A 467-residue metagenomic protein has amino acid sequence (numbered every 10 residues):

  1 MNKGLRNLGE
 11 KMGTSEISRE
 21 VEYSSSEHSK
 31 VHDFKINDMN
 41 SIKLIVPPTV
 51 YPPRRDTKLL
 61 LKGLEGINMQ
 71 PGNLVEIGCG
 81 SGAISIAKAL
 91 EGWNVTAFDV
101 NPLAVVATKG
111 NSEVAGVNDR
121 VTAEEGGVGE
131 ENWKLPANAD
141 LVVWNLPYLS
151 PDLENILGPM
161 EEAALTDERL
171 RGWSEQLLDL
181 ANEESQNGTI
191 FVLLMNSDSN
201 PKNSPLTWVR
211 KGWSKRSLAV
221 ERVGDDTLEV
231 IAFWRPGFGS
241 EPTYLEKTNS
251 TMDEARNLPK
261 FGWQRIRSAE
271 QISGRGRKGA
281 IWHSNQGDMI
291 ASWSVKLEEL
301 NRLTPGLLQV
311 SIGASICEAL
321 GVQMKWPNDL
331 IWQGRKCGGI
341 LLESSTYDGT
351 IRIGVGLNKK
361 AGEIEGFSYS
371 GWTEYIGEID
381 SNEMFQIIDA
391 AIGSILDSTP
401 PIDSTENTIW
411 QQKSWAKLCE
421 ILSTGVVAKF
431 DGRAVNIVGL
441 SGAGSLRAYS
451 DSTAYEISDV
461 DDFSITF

Functional and structural regions predicted by a protein language model:
S15-A87, G224-E229: SAM-dependent Rossmann-like transferase core, predominantly class I methyltransferases with a strong bias toward
L59-L135, V143-W144, S150-P151: Conserved SAM/SAH cofactor-binding pocket of Class I
I84, V142-Y148, K260-G262, R267-E270 (+2 more regions): Catalytic beta-strand/loop module used to bind and position nucleotide/cofactor moieties in cofactor-attachment
E124-G126, E246, M324-W326: Short loop/edge segments at beta-strand edges and connector loops that shape dinucleotide/nucleotide cofactor-binding
W144-S174: Mobile active-site "lid"/loop adjacent to the S-adenosyl-L-methionine
W173-A219: Conserved Class I SAM-dependent methyltransferase catalytic core
K211-Q309: N-terminal lobe of the biotin/lipoate ligase/transferase fold
